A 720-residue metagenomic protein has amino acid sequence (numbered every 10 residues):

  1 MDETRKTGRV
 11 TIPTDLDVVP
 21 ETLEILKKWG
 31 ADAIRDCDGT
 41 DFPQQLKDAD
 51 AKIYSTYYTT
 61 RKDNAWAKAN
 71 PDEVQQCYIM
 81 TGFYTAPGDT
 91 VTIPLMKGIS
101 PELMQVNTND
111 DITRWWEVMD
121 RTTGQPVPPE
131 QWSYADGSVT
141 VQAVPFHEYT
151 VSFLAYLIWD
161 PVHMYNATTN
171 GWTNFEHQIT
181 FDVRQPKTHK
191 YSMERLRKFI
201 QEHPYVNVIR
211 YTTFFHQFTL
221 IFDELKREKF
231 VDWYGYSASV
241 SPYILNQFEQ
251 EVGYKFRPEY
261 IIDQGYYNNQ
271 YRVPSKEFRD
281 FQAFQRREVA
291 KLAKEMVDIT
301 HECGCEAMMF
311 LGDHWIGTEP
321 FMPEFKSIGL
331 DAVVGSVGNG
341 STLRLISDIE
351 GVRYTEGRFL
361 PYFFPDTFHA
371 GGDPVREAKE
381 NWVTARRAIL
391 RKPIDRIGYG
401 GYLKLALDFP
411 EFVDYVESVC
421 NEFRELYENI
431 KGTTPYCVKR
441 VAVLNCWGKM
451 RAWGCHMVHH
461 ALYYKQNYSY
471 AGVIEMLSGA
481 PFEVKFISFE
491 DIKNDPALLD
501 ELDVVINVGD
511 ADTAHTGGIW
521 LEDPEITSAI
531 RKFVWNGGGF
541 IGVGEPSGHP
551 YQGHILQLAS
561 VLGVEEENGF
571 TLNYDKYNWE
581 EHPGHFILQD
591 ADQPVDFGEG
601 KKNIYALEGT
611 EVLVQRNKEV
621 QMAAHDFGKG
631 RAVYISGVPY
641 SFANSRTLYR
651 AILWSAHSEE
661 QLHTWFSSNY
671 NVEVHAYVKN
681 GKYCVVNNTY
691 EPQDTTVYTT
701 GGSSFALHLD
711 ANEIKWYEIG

Functional and structural regions predicted by a protein language model:
D2-R61, A65-P101: Noncatalytic N-terminal accessory/assembly modules of large enzymes
T11-K52, R195-T212, F325, A332-V333 (+3 more regions): Catalytic domains of carbohydrate-active enzymes, especially glycoside hydrolases
L46, A65-A67, L196-R197, N207-F214 (+12 more regions): Hydrophobic targeting/anchoring helices
P71-S327, L345, K431: Polysaccharide-binding and catalytic clefts of secreted carbohydrate-active enzymes
L220-D223, F230, K404-V438, S478 (+4 more regions): Extracellular ligand-binding/catalytic regions of CAZymes and related secreted enzymes and adhesion modules
A461-F486: Short helix-loop-beta junction
K493-D500, E522: Short amphipathic alpha-helix with an adjacent loop that forms part of the alpha/beta core around
G517-Q593, G598: A glycine-rich, often tryptophan-bearing local segment used as a flexible ligand/cofactor-contacting loop or short
